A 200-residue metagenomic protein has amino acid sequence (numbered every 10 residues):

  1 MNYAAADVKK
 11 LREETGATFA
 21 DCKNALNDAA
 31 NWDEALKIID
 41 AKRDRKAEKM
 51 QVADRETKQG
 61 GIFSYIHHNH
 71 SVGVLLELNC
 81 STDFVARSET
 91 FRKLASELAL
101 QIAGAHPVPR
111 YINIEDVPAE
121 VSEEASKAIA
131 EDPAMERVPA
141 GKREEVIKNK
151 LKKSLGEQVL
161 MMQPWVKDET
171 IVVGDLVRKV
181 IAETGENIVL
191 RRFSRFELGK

Functional and structural regions predicted by a protein language model:
M1-K200: N-terminal assembly/interaction segments in proteins that build large macromolecular machines
